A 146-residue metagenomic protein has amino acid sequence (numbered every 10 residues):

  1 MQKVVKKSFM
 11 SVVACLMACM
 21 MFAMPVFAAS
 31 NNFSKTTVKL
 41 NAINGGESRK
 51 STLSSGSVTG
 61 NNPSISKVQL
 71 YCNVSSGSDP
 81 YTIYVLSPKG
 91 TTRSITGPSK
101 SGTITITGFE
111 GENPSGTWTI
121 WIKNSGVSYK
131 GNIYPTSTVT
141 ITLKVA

Functional and structural regions predicted by a protein language model:
Q2-V13: Bacterial N-terminal signal peptides that target proteins for export
V12-M21: Bacterial N-terminal signal peptides
M24-S30: Sec/Tat signal peptide C-region and signal peptidase I cleavage site
F33, T37, I43-T59, T103-I104: Short beta-strands within extracellular/lumenal beta-sheet-rich domains
N62-S75: A short beta-strand element within beta-rich, extracytoplasmic domains of secreted/secretory-pathway proteins
L70, T82-S87, G126-A146: Exposed low-complexity, polar/acidic, P/S/T/G-rich flexible segments that act as propeptides, protease-susceptible
G77-R93: Short, surface-exposed beta-strand/strand-loop-strand elements in extracellular ectodomains
F109-Y129: Noncatalytic modules at the cell exterior or secretory-pathway interfaces, chiefly beta-strand-rich lectin/adhesion
